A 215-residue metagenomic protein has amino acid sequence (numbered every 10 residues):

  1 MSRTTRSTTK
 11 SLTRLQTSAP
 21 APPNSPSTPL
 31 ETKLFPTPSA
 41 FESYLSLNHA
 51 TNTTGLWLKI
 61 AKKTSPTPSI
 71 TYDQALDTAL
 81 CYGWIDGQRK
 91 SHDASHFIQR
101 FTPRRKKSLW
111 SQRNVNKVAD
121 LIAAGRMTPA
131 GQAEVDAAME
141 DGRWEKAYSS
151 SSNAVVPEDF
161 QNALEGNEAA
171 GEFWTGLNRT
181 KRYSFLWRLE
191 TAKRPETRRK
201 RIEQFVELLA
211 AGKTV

Functional and structural regions predicted by a protein language model:
M1-V215: Charge-dense, helix-prone N-terminal extensions
